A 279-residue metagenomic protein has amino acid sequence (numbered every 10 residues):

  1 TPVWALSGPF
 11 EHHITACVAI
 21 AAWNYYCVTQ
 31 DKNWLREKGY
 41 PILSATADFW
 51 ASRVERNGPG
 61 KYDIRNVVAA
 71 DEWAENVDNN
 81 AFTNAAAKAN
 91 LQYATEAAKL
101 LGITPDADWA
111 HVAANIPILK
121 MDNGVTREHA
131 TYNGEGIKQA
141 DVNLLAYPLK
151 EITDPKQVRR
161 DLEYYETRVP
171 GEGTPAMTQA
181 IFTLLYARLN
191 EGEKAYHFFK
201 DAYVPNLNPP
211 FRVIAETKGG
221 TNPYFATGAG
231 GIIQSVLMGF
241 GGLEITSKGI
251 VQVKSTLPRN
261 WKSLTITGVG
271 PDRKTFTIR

Functional and structural regions predicted by a protein language model:
T1-E55, T83-N84, L91-A94, F225-G242: Aromatic-rich carbohydrate-recognition surfaces in CAZymes
T1-F10, I64-N79, P209-T221: Acidic/His metal-coordination segments adjacent to aromatic residues that form catalytic metal sites in metalloenzymes
E11, T15, I20, N24-V28 (+4 more regions): Active-site core of glycosidic bond-cleaving carbohydrate-active enzymes
C17-A19, D63-I64, T277: Structured core elements
T29, P59-K61, K248: Short secondary-structure junction motifs
W34-S44, Y62-V67, H197-D201, I250-T256: Beta-strand segments within the central parallel beta-sheet cores of soluble alpha/beta enzyme folds
A45, F49-T104: Acidic/histidine-rich catalytic neighborhood
E193-R279: Non-catalytic C-terminal accessory modules of carbohydrate-active enzymes
